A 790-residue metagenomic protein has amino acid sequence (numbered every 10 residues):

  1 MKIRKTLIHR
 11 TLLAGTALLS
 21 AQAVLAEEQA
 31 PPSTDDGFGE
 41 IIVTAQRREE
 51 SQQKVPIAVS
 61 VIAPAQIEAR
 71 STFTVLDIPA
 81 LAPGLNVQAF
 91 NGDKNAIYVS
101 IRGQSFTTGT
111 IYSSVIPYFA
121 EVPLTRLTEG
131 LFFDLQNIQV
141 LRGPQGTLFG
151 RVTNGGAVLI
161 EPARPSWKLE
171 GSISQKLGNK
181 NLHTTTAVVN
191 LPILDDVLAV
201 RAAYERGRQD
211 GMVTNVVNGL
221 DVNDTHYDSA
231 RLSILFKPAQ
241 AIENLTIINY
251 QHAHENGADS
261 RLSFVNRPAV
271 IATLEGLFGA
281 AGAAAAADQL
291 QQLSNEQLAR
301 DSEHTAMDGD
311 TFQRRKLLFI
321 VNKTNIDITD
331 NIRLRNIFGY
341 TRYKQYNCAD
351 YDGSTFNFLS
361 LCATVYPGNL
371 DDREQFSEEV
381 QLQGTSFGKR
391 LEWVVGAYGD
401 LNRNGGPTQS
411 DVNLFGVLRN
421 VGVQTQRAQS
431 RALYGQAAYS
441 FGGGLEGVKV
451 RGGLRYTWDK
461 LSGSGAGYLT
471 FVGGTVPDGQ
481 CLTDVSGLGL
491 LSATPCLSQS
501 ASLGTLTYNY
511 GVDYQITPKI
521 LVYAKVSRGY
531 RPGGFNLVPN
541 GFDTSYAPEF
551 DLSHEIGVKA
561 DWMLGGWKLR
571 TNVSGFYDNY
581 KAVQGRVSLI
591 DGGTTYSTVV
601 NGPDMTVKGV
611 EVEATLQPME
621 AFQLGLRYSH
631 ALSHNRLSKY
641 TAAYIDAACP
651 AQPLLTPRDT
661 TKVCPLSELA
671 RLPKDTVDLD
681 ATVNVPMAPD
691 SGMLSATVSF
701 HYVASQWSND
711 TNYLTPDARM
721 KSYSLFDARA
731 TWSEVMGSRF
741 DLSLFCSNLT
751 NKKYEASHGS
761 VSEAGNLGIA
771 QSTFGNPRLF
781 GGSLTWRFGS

Functional and structural regions predicted by a protein language model:
M1-R70, L76-A80, N190, Q240-A241 (+2 more regions): N-terminal Sec signal peptide and the immediately downstream disordered periplasmic leader that contains the TonB box
E28-Q29, G396, R570-N579, V600-D710 (+1 more regions): Gram-negative outer-membrane beta-barrel transporters
D36-K168, I556: Acidic, small-polar-rich N-terminal luminal/periplasmic segments of exported/outer-membrane proteins
S114, F132-Q136, R142, T147-A230 (+3 more regions): Outer-membrane beta-barrel translocator/receptor signature
M212-D221, A258-A306, C348-G368, Q409-V423 (+6 more regions): Solvent-exposed loop segments that connect transmembrane elements
G219, T225-W393, D400-L401, L569: Outer-membrane beta-barrel domain signature, strongest for Gram-negative TonB-dependent receptors and also present
K323-D327, R333-Y351, Q515, L521-R531 (+4 more regions): Membrane-embedded beta-barrel scaffold of Gram-negative outer-membrane proteins
L624, P689-M693, H701-T711, W732-S790: C-terminal beta-signal and adjacent terminal beta-strands/loops of Gram-negative outer-membrane beta-barrel proteins
